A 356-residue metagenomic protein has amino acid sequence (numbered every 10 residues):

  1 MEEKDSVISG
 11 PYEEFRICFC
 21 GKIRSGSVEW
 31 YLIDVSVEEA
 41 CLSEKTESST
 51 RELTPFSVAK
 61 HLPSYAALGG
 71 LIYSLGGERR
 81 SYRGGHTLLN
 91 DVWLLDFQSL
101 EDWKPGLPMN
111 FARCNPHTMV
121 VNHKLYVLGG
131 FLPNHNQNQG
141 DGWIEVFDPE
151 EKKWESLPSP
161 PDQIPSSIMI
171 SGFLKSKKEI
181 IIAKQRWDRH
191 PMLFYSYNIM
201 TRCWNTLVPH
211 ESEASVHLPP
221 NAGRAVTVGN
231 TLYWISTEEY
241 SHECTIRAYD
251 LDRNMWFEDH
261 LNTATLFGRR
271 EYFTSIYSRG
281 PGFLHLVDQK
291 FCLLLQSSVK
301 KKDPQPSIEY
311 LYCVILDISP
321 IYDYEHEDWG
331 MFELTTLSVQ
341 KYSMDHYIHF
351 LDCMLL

Functional and structural regions predicted by a protein language model:
M1-S48: An edge-strand/N-cap motif at the start of beta-rich repeat modules
E2-G21, L53-E78, G85, V92 (+8 more regions): Conserved short beta-strand element of beta-propeller blades
S27-S43, T87-L100, Q139-K153, P191-C203 (+2 more regions): Beta-propeller blade signature
V35-S57, G330-M344: A short helix->beta-strand "capping" segment at the edge of beta-propeller domains
S36-R51, L95-S99, L261-R270: Short, charged, low-hydrophobicity "junction" segments
S319-L356: C-terminal helix/juxtamembrane-tail motif
